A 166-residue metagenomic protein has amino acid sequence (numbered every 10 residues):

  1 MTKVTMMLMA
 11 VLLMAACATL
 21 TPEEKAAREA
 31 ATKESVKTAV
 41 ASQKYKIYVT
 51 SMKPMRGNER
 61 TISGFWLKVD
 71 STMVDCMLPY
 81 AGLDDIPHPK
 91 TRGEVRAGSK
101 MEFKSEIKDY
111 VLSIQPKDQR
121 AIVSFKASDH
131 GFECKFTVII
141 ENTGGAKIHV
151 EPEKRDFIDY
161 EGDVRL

Functional and structural regions predicted by a protein language model:
T2-L8: Sec-dependent signal peptide recognition, specifically the positively charged N-region followed immediately by
A16-C17: N-terminal Sec signal peptide cleavage junction
E29-H88: N-terminal secretory signal peptides
W66-D118: Mid-length scaffold segments of soluble, non-membrane domains
E102-L166: Helix-rich interaction surfaces within compact, conserved domain-sized segments that mediate assembly or partner
